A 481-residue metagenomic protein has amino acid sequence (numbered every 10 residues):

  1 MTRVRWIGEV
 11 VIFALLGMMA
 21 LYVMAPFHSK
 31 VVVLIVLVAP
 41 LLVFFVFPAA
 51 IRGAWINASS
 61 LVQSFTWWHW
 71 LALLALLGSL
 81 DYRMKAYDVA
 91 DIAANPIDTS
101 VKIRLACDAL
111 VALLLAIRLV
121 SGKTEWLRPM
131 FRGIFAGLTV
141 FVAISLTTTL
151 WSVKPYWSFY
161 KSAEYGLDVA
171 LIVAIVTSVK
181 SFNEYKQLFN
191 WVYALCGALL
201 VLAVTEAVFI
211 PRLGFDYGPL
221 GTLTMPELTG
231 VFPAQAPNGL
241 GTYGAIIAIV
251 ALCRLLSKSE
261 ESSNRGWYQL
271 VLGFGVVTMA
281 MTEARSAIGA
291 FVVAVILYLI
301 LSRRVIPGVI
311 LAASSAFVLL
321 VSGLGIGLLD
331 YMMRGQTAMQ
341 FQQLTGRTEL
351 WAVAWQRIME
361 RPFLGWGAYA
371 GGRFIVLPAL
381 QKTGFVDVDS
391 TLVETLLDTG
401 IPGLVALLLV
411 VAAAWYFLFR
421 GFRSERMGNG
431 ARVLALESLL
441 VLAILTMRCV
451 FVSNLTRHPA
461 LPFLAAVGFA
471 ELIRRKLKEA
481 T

Functional and structural regions predicted by a protein language model:
R5, I12-Y22, T66, V111-L115 (+7 more regions): Alpha-helical transmembrane segments of multi-pass inner-membrane proteins
I12-V23, K30-V46, V250, L436-T481: Transmembrane alpha-helices of multi-pass inner-membrane enzymes
Y22-H28, V201, T205-P211, T282 (+3 more regions): A membrane-periplasm/extracellular boundary helix in multi-pass inner-membrane enzymes that assemble envelope glycans
V33-L41, L80-S145: Hydrophobic alpha-helical transmembrane segments in multi-pass integral membrane proteins
S100-A109, G133-F141, P155-S178, N190-C196: Aromatic-anchored transmembrane helix interface
V276-A280, R285, A352, G384-L418 (+1 more regions): A conserved mid-to-late transmembrane alpha helix and its immediate loop/hinge that forms the functional core
L329-A352, Q356-E360, L364-T399, L418 (+1 more regions): Long extracytoplasmic/lumenal interhelical loops at the membrane interface of multi-pass membrane proteins
I401-T446, R475-K476: Hydrophobic transmembrane alpha-helices and their immediate junctions
